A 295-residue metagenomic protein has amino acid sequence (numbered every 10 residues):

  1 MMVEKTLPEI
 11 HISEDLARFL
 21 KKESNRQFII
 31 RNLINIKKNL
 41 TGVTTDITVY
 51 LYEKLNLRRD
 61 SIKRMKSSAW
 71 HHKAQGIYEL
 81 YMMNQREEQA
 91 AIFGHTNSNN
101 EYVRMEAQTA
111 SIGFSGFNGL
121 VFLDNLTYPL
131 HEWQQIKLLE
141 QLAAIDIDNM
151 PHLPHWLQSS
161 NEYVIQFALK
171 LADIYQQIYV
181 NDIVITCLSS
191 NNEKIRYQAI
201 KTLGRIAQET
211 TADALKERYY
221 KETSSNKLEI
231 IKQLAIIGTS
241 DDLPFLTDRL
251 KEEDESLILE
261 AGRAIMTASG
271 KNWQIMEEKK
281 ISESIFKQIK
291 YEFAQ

Functional and structural regions predicted by a protein language model:
M1-L16: Membrane-proximal helical linkers
S13-L20, Q27, R31, T45 (+9 more regions): Amphipathic alpha-helical scaffolding segments comprising HEAT/armadillo-like alpha-solenoid repeats
S24, F28, V43, V49 (+6 more regions): Residues within HEAT/ARM-like alpha-solenoid scaffolds
I30-L33, W70-H71: Membrane-interacting alpha-helical segments
N35-Y52, A74-M83, M105-G116, Q134-I145 (+9 more regions): Structural detector for internal amphipathic alpha-helices that build alpha-solenoid repeat scaffolds
I62-W133, L138: Long, acidic/polar, low-complexity amphipathic helices and coiled-coil-like
S68-A69, N99-V103, L130-Q134, S160-E162 (+4 more regions): Short inter-helical turns and helix N-cap capping residues of alpha-solenoid HEAT/ARM repeat scaffolds
I275-Q295: Terminal, low-structured helical/coil segments at or just beyond the last alpha-helical repeat
